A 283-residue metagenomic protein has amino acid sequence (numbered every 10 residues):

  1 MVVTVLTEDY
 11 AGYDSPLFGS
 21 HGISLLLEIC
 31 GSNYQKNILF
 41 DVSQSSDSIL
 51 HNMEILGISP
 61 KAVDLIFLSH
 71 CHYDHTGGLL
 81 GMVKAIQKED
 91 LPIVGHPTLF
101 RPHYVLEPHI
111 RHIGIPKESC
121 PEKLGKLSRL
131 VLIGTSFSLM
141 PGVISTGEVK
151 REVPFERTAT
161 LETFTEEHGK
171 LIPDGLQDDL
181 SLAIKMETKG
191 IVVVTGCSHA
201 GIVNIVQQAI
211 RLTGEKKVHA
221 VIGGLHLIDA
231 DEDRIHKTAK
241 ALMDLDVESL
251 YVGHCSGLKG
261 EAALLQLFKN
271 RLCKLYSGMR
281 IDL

Functional and structural regions predicted by a protein language model:
V2-Y13, T160-H168: Short Pro/Gly-enriched beta-strand edge/turn motifs at strand-loop
T4-L56, G175, D179-T195: Conserved beta-strand hairpin/beta-sheet module of binuclear metal-dependent hydrolase folds, prominently
E8-Y10, V42-Q44, C71, P97-L99 (+5 more regions): Active-site metal-binding loops of divalent metal-dependent hydrolases
Q35-I38, D64-L65, L91, I191-V192 (+1 more regions): Short active-site oxyanion
D47-G95, F100, T213-A220: Active-site metal-binding motif and surrounding structural segment of the metallo-beta-lactamase
H72-T76, I172-S277: Cap/insert and terminal regions of metallo-dependent hydrolase folds
T98-K126: Active-site neighborhood of divalent metal-dependent phosphoester bond hydrolases
E107-K117, T135-K189: Active-site-proximal loop/helix segment associated with metal-binding centers of metalloenzymes
